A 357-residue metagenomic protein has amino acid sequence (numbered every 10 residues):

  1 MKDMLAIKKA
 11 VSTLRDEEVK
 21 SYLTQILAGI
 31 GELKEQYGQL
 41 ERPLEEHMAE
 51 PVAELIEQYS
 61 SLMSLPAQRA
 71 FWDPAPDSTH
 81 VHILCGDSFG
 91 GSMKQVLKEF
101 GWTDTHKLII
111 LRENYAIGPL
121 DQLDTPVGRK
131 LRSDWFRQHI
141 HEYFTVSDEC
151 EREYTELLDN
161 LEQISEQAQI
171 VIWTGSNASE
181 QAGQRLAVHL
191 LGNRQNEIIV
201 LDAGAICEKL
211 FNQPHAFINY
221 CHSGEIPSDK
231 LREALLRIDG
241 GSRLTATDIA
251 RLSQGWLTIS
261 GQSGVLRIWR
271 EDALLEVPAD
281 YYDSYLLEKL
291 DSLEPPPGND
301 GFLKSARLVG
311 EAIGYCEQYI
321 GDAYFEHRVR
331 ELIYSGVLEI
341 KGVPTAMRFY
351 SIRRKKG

Functional and structural regions predicted by a protein language model:
E32-E35, E50-V146: A structured, charge-rich N-terminal accessory region that forms the first stable segment of a protein and links
T103-T105, L186-V200: A short alpha->loop->secondary-structure connector
Q138-R185: Long, hydrophobic/aromatic-enriched structural stretches that serve as scaffold segments
A216-L303: A conserved mid-domain beta-alpha-beta active-site/ligand-binding segment of alpha/beta enzyme cores
P297-Y315: Short acidic, hydrophobic short linear motifs in intrinsically disordered regions
Q318-Y334: Short amphipathic alpha-helical interaction segments
I333-P344: A short, conserved structural fragment
V343-G357: Short, cationic-aromatic polyanion-contact patches
